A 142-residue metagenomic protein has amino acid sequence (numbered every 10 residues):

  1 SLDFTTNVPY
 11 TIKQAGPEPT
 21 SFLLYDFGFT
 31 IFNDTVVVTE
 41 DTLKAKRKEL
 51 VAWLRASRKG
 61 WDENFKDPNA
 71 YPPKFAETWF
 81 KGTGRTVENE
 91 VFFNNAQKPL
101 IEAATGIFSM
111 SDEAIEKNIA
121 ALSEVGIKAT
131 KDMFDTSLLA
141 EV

Functional and structural regions predicted by a protein language model:
S1-K81: Pocket-lining segment of extracytoplasmic ligand-binding domains
L2, D26-G28, E90-V91, L100 (+1 more regions): Homeobox/homeodomain signature
L2, E18-T20, G106, A129-F134: Generic structural motif recognizing short loop/turn segments at the entrances and edges of beta-strands
F4, E40, V87, D132 (+1 more regions): Fold-independent oxyanion-binding glycine-rich loops and adjacent beta-strand/coil segments at enzyme active sites
L23, T39, S111, D135-E141: Helix N-cap / beta->alpha transition motif
F29, V36, A103, K131-D132: Preference for short coil/turn "hinge" residues that link or interrupt alpha-helices
K44-V125: Secondary-structure end/capping motifs
I115-V142: Conserved C-terminal helix/tail region of periplasmic/extracytoplasmic solute-binding proteins
